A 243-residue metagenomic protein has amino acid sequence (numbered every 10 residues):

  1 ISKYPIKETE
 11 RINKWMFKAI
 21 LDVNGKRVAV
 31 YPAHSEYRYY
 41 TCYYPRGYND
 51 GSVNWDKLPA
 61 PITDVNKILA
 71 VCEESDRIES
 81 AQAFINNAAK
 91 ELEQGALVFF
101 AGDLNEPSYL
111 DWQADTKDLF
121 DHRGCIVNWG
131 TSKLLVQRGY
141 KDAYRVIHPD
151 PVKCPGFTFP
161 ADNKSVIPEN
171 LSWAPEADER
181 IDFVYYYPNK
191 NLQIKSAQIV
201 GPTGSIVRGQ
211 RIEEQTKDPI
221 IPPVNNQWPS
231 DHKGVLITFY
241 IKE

Functional and structural regions predicted by a protein language model:
I1-D50, S196-I199: Structured beta-strand-rich core segments of catalytic domains in phosphoester-bond hydrolases
K7-E10, D22-N24, A81-F84, D103 (+1 more regions): Polar low-complexity intrinsically disordered regions
R11-N13, A89-F99, L104-E243: Metal-dependent phosphoester-hydrolase catalytic domains
K18-K26, A83-Q94, N225: Short amphipathic alpha-helices and their capping/turn segments at secondary-structure boundaries
Y31, P59-K67, K133, E214-P219: Short C-terminal domain-edge/linker segments immediately following a structured domain
A33-S35, P61, F99: Functionally constrained cores in energy, signaling, and assembly domains
Y43-C72, D115-D118: A solvent-exposed, charged loop/short amphipathic helix patch at secondary-structure junctions
I62-K90, Q94, V98: Alpha-helix-centered segments that form part of catalytic cores
